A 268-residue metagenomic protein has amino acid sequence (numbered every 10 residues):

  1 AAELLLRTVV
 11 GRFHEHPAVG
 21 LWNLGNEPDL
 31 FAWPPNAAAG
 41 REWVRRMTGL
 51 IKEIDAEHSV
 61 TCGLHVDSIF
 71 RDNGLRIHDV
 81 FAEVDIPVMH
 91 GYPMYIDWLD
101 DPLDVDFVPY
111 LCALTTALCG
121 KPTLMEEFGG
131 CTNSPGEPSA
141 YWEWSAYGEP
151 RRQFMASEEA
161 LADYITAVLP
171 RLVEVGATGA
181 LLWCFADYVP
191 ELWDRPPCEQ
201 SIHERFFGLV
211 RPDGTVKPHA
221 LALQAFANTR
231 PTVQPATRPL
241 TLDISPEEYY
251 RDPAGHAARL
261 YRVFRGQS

Functional and structural regions predicted by a protein language model:
A1, A37-A38, P138-A146, L192-E204: Aromatic- and acidic-residue-enriched segments that line the glycan-binding/catalytic groove of carbohydrate-active
A1, G25-G40, H90-D106, G148-A162 (+1 more regions): The substrate-binding groove and active-site-proximal loops of carbohydrate-active enzymes, especially glycoside
A1-V84, H90, W98, L118 (+2 more regions): Active-site mouth of glycoside hydrolases
A2-V9, W43, M47, L111 (+3 more regions): Alpha-helical packing segments of well-folded alpha/beta enzyme cores
N36-M47, E53, S59-F70, D85-G91 (+4 more regions): Active-site and adjacent substrate-binding regions of carbohydrate-active enzymes
R45-S59, A82, W98-P190: Catalytic-core region of carbohydrate-active enzymes that cleave or remodel glycosidic bonds
A82-D106, N133, P138, Y147-R151 (+3 more regions): Glycan-recognition surfaces
A160, R171-L172, W183-S268: Aromatic-rich peripheral "rim/lid" segments of glycoside hydrolase catalytic domains that contact and position glycan
